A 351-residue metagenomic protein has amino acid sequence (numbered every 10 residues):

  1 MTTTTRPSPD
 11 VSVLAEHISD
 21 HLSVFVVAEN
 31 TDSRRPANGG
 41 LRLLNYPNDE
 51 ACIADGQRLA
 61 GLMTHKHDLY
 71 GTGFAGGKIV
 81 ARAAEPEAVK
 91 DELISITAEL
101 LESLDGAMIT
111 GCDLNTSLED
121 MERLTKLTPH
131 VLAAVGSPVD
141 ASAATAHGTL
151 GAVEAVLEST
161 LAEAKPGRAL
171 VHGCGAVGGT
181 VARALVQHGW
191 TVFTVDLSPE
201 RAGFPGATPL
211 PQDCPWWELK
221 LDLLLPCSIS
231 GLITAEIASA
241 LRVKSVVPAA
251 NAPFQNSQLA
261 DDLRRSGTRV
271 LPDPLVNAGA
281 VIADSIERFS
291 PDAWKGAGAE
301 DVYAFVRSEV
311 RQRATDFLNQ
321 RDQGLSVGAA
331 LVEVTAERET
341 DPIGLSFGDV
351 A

Functional and structural regions predicted by a protein language model:
M1-V135: N-terminal ligand-binding/catalytic initiation module
P47-D55, A88, E92, N115-E119 (+16 more regions): Conserved active-site and cofactor/substrate-binding residues in soluble primary-metabolism enzymes
H67-G73, A107-C112, A162-R168, N319-V332 (+1 more regions): Flexible, glycine/charged-enriched surface loops at secondary-structure junctions
A133-A141, R269-V270, D322-Q323: A short glycine/serine-rich beta->alpha loop
V139-L225: Glycine-rich phosphate/diphosphate-binding loop of Rossmann-like nucleotide-binding domains
V156-L157, K244-A351: Adenosine-phosphate binding glycine-rich loop
S198-V276: Rossmann-like adenosine-cofactor binding region
